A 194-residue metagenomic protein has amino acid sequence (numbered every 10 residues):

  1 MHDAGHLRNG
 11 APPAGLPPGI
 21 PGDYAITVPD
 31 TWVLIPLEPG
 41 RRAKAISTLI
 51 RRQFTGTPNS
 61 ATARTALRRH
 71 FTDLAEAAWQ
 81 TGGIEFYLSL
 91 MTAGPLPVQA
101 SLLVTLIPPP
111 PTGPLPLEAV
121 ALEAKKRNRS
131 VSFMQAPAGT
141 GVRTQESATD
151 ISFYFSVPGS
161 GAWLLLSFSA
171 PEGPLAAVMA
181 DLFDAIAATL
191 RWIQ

Functional and structural regions predicted by a protein language model:
M1-Q194: N-terminal targeting sequences that direct proteins away from the cytosol to non-cytosolic compartments
